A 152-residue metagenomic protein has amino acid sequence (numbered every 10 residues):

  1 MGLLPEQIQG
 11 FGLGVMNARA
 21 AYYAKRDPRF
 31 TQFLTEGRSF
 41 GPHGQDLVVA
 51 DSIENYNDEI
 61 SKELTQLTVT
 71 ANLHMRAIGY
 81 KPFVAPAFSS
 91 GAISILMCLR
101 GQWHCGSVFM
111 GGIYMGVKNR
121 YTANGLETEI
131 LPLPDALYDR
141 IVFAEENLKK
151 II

Functional and structural regions predicted by a protein language model:
M1-M16: Rossmann-like NAD(P)(H) cofactor-binding subdomain of soluble oxidoreductases
V15-I152: Long, compositionally biased stretches enriched for glycine and/or charged residues
